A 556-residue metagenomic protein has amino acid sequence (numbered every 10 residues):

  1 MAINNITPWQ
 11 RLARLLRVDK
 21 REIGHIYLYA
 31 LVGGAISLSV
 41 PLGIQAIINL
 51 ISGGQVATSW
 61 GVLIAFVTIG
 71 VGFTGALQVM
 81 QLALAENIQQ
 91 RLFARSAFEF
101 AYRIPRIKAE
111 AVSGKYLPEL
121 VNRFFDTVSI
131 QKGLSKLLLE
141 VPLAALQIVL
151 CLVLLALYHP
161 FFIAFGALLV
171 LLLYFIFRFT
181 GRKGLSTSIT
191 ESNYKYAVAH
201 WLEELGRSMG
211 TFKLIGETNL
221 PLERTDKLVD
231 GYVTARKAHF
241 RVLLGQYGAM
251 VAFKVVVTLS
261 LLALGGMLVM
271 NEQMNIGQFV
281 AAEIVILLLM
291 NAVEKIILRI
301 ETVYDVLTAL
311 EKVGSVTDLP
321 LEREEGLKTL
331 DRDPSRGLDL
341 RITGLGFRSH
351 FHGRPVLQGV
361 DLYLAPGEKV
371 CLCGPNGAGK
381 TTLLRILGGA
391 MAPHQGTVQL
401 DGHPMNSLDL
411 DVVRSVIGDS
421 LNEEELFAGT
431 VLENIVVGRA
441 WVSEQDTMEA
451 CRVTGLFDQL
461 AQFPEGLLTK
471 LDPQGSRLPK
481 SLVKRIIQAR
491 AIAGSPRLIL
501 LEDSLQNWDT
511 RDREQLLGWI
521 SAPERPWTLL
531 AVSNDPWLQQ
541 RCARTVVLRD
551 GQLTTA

Functional and structural regions predicted by a protein language model:
M1-V40, G53, A57-L63, Q81 (+11 more regions): Membrane-integrated ABC transporters
K20-R21, A109-E110, N122-L134, L138 (+8 more regions): An intracellular "coupling" helix at the cytosolic face of ABC transporter transmembrane type-1 domains
I23-M80, L84, A156-A164, E272-I276 (+1 more regions): Transmembrane helix-loop-helix hairpins at lipid-water interfaces of multipass membrane proteins, especially the type-1
A30, L63-Q78, L139-T190, A263-M274 (+1 more regions): Transmembrane helices of ABC transporter permease
I44, P105-L150: Juxtamembrane loop-to-helix connectors within ABC transporter transmembrane domains
E86, Y194, L214-E217, R241 (+1 more regions): Cytosolic ends of transmembrane helices, especially the final helix of ABC transmembrane type-1 domains
G388: Helix-to-loop junction immediately C-terminal to a conserved catalytic motif
L432-P473, L517-G518: ABC ATPase nucleotide-binding domain helical subdomain, centered on the C-loop/LSGGQ "ABC signature"
